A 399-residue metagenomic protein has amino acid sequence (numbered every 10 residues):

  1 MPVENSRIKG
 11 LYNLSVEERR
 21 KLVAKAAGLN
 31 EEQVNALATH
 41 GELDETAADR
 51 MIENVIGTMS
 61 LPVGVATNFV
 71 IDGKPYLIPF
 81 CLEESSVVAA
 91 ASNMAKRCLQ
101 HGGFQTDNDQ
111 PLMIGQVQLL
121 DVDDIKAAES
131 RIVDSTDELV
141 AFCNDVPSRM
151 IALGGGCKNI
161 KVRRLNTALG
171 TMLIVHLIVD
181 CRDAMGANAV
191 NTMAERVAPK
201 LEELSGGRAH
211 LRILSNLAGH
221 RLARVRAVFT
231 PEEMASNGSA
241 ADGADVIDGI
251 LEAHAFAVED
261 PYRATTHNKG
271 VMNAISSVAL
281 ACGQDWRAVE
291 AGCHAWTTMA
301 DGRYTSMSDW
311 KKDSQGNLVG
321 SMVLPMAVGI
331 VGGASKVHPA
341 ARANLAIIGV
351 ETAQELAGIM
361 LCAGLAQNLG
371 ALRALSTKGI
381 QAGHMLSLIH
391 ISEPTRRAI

Functional and structural regions predicted by a protein language model:
M1-Y76, E84, F104-L112: Acidic/polar, glycine-rich intrinsically disordered N-terminal extensions of enzymes
V34-L37, G103-D109, V146-N159, L204-N216 (+6 more regions): Flexible, glycine/charged-enriched surface loops at secondary-structure junctions
R50-M51, G57-G170, V175-I178: Small-residue-rich
V63-A90, R182-V190, V258-G283, G364-A371 (+1 more regions): Conserved phosphate/anionic-ligand binding catalytic regions in large, soluble enzymes, centered on
V87-T106, E355-I359, A363-A371, T377 (+1 more regions): Mobile "lid/hinge" segments at catalytic clefts and subdomain interfaces of large enzymes
H101-V133, T297-L361, Q367: A structural-propensity feature for long, helix-poor, extended segments
D183-M185, V190-A340: Glycine-rich anion/phosphate-binding loop at the beta-strand->alpha-helix junction
I389-I399: Residue-level detector of conserved catalytic or cofactor/ligand-binding positions in enzyme active sites
